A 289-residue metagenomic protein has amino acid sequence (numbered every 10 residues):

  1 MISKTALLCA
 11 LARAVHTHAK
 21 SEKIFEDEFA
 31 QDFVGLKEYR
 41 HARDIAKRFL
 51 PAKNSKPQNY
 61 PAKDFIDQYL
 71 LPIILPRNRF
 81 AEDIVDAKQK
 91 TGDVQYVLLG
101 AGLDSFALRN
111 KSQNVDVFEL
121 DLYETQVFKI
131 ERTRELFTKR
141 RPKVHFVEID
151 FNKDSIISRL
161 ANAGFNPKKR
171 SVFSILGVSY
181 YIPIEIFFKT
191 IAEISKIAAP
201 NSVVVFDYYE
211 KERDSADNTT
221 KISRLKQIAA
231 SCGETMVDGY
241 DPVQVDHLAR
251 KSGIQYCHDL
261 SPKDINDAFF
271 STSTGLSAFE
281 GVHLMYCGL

Functional and structural regions predicted by a protein language model:
M1-V97, L103-V147: Rossmann-like AdoMet
I66, A81, V85, D104-A107 (+5 more regions): Class I (Rossmann-like) S-adenosyl-L-methionine-dependent methyltransferase catalytic domain, capturing the SAM-binding
K88-G92, A163-S171, A198: Glycine-rich phosphate-binding loop signature in dinucleotide/nucleotide-binding domains
Q95-L99, E119, V204-D207, H258: A structural signal for short, well-ordered beta-strand segments and their strand-loop junctions that often border
R109-N114, F165-P167, K196-A199: Short, conserved loop/helix-junction motifs that constitute active-site signature segments in enzyme catalytic cores
V144-E148, D154-S158, Y181-A199: A short, conserved alpha-helix within the catalytic core of class I
A163-I186: A short SAM/SAH-binding and catalytic strip from SAM-dependent methyltransferases
V172, I191, K196-R213: Conserved beta-strand signature within the Rossmann-like core of class I S-adenosyl-L-methionine
